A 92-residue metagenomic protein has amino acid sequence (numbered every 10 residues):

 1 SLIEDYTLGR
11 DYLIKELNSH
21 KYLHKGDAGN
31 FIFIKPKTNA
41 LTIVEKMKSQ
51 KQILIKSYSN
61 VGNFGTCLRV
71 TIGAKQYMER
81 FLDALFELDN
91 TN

Functional and structural regions predicted by a protein language model:
S1-K15: Structural signature of PLP-dependent enzymes
Y6-T7, S19-K51, L68: Conserved PLP-binding catalytic core of the aspartate aminotransferase-like
G9, L13, N39, Y77: Short phosphate-engaging motifs
Y12, E16-H20, K46, Q50 (+1 more regions): Alpha-helical structural signal in soluble globular domains
I14, L23-H24, E45, N60-G62: Short secondary-structure boundary/capping segments
D27, S57-Y58: Residue-level detector of family-conserved "landmark" positions at structurally sensitive sites
S49-K51, N60-N92: PLP-dependent enzyme catalytic core of the Aspartate aminotransferase-like
